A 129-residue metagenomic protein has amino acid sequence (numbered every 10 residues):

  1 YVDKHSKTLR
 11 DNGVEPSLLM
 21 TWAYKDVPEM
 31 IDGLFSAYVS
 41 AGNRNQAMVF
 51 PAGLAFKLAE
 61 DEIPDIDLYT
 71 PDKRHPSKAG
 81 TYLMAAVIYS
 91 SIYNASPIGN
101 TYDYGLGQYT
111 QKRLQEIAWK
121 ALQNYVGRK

Functional and structural regions predicted by a protein language model:
Y1-K78: Alpha-helical cap/lid subdomain in secreted, periplasmic, or secretory-pathway luminal O-acyl-processing enzymes
L68, H75, A85-K129: Conserved catalytic region of serine esterases and O-acyltransferases that act on ester linkages in lipids
